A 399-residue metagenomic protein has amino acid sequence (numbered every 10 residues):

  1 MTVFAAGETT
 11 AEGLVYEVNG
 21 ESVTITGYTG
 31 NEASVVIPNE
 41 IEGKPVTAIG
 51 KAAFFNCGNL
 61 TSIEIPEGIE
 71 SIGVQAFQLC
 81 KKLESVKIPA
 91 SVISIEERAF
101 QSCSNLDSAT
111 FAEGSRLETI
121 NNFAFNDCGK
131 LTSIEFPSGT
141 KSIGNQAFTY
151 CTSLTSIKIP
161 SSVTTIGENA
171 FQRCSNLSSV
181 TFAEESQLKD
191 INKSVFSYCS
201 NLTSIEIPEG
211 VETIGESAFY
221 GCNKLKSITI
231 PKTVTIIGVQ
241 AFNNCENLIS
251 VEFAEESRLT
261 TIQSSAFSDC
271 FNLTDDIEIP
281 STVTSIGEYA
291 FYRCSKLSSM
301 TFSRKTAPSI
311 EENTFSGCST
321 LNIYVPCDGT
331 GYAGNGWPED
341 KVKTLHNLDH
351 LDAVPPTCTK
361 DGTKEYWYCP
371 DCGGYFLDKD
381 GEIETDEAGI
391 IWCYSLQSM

Functional and structural regions predicted by a protein language model:
T2-E12: Sec-dependent signal peptide cleavage junction
G13-E21, G30-A48, G58-S71, K81-S94 (+12 more regions): Structural signature of tandem-repeat unit edges
S22-V23, E365: Hydrophobic residues embedded in beta-strands of well-ordered beta-sheets
T24-A33, P370-G374: Secondary-structure transition/turn motif
E40-E42, A48, S303, P326-D328 (+1 more regions): Extracellular modular ligand-binding repeats in secreted and cell-surface proteins
A99, A170, C294, T314 (+3 more regions): Conserved "repeat-terminator" motif of extracellular CCP/Sushi domains
N313-T314, T330-V342: Short, aromatic/basic amphipathic alpha-helical patches
